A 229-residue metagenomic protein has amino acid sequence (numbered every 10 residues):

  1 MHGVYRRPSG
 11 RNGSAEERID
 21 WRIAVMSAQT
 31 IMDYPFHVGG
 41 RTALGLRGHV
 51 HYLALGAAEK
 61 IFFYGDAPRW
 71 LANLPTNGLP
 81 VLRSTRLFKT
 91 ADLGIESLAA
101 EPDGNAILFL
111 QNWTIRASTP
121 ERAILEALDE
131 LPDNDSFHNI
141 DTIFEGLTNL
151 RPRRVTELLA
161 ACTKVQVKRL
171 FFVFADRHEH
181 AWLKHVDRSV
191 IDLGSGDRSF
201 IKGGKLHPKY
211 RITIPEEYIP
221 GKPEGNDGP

Functional and structural regions predicted by a protein language model:
M1, G56, G204-L206: Short, ordered beta-strand-loop transition motifs
M1-P35, T148-A175: Short beta-edge/loop segments at beta->alpha junctions of small alpha/beta modules that act as binding/recognition
R6, F62-Y64, R211-P215: Residues in well-ordered beta-strands of folded domains
G13-A15, M32, P68-L74, P220-G221: Short, surface-exposed beta-strand/loop "edge" segments at domain boundaries and coil↔beta transitions
A15-E17, I23, G39-T42, D103-G104 (+1 more regions): A short linear-motif detector with a strong N-terminal bias
A24, L46-H51, D197-F200: Intrinsically disordered, low-complexity boundary segments flanking structured domains
P35-A100: Exposed, interaction-prone assembly regions rather than primary DNA-binding/catalytic cores
L93-P229: Hydrophobic alpha-helical interaction segments
